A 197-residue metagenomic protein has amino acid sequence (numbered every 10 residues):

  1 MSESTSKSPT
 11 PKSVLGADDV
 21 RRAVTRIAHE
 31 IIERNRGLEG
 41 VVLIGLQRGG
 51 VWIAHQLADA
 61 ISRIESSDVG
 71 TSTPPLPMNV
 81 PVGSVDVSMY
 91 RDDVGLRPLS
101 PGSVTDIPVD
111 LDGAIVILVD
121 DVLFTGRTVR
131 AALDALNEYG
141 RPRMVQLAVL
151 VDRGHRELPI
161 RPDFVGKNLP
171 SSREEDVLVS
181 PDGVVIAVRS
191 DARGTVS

Functional and structural regions predicted by a protein language model:
M1-S197: PRPP-associated nucleotide enzymes
